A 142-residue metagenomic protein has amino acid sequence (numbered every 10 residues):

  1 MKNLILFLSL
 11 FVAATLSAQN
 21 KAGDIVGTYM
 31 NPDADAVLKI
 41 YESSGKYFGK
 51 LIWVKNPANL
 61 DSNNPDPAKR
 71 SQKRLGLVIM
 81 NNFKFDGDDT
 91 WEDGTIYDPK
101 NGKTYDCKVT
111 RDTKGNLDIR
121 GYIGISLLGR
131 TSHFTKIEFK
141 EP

Functional and structural regions predicted by a protein language model:
M1-N20: Bacterial Sec-dependent N-terminal signal peptides
A18-D24, P142: Sec-dependent signal peptide cleavage junction
K21, N31-P32: Short, glycine/acidic-rich beta->alpha junctions
V26, P32-K100, T104-D106, F139: Central antiparallel beta-sheet cores of small beta-barrel/beta-sandwich binding domains
G87, R111-T113: Residue-level recognition of beta-strand termini and adjacent short loop/turns
P99, T110, G124-I125: Short polar/acidic secondary-structure junctions
K108, N116-D118: C-terminal terminal-subdomain/extension
N116, I123-P142: Edge beta-strand at a domain terminus
